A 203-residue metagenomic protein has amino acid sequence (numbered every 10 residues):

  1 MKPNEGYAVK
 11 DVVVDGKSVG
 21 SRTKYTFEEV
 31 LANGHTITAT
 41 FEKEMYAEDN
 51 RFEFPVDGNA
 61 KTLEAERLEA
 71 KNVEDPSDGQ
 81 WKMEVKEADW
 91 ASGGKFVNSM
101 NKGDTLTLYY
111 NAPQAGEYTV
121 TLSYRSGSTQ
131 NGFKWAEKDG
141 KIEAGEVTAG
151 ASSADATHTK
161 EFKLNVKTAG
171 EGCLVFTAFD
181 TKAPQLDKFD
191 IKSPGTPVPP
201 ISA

Functional and structural regions predicted by a protein language model:
M1-T26: Surface-exposed interfaces of beta-sheet-rich extracellular modules
P3, L31-N33, Q114, D180: Repetitive beta-strand solenoid architecture
A8, H35, N131: Residue-level signal for beta-strand positions within conserved beta-sheet cores that form or flank
V13, E28, T40, E69 (+1 more regions): Residue-level detector of conserved, well-ordered beta-strand and adjacent loop positions that form binding/recognition
R22-M45: Conserved "repeat-terminator" motif of extracellular CCP/Sushi domains
E44-A203: Extracytoplasmic
